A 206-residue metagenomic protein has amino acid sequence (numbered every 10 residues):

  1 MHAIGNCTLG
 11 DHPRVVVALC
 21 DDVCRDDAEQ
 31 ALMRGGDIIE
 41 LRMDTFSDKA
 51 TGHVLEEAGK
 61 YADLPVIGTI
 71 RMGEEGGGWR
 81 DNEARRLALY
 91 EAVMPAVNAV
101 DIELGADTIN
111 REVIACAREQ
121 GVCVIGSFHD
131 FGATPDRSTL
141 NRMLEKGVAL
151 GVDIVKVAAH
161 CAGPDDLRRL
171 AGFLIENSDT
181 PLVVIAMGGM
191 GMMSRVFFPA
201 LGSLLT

Functional and structural regions predicted by a protein language model:
M1-D26: N-terminal amphipathic alpha-helix/helix-capping segment at the start of soluble metabolic enzymes
A3-T8, S178-T206: Active-site pocket-lining/capping segments in soluble small-molecule metabolic enzymes
L9, A28-G35, A50-P65, A88-P95 (+2 more regions): Acidic (Asp/Glu)-rich catalytic clusters
A18-C20, I38-D48, T69, Y90 (+4 more regions): Catalytic beta/alpha-barrel core
L19-M33, D81-A92, D136-K146: Short, acidic/polar
G35-D37, D63-L64, M94-A99, I114-G126 (+3 more regions): Glycine-enriched alpha-helix->loop->beta-strand junction motifs that scaffold or abut catalytic
T45-Y61, D81, L104-Q120, P135-T139 (+2 more regions): Active-site-adjacent beta->alpha loops and helix N-cap segments on the catalytic face of soluble alpha/beta enzymes
A58-G59, P65-N110: Glycine/small-residue-rich loop that forms an oxyanion/phosphate-binding "nest" at active or ligand-binding sites
